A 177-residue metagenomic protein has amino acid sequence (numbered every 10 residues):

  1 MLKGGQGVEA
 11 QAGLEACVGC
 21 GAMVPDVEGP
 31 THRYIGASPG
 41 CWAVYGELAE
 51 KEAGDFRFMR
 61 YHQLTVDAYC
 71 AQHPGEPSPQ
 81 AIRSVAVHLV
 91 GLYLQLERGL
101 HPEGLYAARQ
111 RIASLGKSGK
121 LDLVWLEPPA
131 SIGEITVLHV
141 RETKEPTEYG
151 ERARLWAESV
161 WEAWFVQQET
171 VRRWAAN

Functional and structural regions predicted by a protein language model:
M1-N177: Intrinsically disordered, low-complexity linkers and terminal regions that flank or interleave Cys/His-based
